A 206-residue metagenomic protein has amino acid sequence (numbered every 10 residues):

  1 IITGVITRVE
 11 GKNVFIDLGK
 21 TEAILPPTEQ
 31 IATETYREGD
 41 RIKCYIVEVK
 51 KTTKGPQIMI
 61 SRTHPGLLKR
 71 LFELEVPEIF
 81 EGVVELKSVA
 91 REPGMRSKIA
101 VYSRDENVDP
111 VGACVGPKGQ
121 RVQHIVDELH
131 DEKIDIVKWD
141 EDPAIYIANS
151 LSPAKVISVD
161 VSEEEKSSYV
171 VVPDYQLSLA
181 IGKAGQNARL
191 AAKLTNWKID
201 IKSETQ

Functional and structural regions predicted by a protein language model:
I1-Q206: RNA-contacting regions in translation and RNA-metabolism proteins, encompassing KH/S1 modules where present
